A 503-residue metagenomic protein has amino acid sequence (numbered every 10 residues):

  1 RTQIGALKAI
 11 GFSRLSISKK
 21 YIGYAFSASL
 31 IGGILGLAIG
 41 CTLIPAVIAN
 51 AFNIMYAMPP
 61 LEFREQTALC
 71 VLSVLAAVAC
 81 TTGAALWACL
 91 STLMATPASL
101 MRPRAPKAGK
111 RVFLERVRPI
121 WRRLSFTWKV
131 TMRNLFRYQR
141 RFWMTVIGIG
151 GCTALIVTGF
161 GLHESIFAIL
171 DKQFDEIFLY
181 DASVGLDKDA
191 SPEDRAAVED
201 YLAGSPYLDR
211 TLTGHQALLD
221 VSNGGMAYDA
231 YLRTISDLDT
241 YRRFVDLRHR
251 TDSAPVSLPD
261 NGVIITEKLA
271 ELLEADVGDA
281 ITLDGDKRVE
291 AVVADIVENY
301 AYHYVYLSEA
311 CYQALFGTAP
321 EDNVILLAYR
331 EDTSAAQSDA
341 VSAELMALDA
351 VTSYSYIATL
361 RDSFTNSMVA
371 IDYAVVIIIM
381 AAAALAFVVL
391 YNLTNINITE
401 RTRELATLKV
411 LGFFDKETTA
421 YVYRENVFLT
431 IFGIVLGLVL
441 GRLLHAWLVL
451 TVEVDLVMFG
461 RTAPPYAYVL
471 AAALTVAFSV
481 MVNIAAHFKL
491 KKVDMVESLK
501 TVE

Functional and structural regions predicted by a protein language model:
R1-S27, D372, A386-F428: Interfacial "coupling" helices/loops that link adjacent transmembrane helices in transporter permeases
T2, F26-M58, T67-M94, R403 (+2 more regions): Small-residue-rich transmembrane alpha-helices
L15-K19, G23, L124-M132, W143 (+3 more regions): Alpha-helical membrane-protein architecture signal
K20, L162, I166-D175, S342-F387 (+2 more regions): Peri-transmembrane interface segments
M94-V112, F488-E503: Short cytosolic juxtamembrane segments of multi-pass membrane proteins
V117, F126-D260, E267, D279 (+1 more regions): Juxtamembrane segments of multi-pass membrane proteins
I177-F178, S257, V297-D339, A358: Small-residue transmembrane helix packing/gating motifs
A254-C311: Hydrophobic secondary-structure segments that place a key small or acidic residue at a functional site
